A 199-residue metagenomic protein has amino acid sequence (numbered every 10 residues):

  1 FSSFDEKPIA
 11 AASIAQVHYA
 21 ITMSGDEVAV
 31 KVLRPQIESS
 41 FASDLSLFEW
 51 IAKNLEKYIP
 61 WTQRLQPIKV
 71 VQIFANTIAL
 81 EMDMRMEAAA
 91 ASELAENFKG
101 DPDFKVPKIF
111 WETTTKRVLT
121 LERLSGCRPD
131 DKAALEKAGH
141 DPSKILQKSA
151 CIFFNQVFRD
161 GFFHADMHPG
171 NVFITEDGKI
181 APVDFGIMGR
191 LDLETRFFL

Functional and structural regions predicted by a protein language model:
F1-L199: Conserved catalytic cores of large enzyme domains
